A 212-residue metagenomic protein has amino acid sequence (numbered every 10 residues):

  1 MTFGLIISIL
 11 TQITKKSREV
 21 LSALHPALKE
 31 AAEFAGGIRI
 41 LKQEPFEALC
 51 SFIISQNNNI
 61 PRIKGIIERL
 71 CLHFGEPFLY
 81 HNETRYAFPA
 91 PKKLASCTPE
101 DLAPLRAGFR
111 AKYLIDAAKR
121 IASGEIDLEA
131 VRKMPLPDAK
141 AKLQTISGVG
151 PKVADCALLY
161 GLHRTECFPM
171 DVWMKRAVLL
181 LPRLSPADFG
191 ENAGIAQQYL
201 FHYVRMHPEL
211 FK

Functional and structural regions predicted by a protein language model:
M1-K212: HhH-family (HhH-GPD) DNA N-glycosylase catalytic core used in base-excision repair
